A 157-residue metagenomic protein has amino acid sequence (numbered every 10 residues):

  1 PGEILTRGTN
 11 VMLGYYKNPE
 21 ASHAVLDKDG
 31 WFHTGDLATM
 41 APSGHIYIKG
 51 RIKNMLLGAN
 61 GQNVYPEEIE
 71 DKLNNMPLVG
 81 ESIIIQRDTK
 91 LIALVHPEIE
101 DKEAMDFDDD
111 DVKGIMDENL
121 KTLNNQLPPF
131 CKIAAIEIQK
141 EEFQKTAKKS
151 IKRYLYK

Functional and structural regions predicted by a protein language model:
P1, D29, P42-S43, N60 (+1 more regions): Residue-level recognition of short loop/turn positions
I4, I46-I48, I151: Hydrophobic "anchor" residues
R7-G8, Q139: A secondary-structure boundary/capping signal
G8, L13-G14, L37-P129: AMP-binding/adenylate-forming catalytic core of the ANL superfamily
K17, D27-K28: Phosphate-coordinating loops and pocket residues in cytosolic domains that bind phosphorylated ligands
E81, T89, L120-K157: Conserved C-terminal "lid"/linker of ANL adenylate-forming enzymes
